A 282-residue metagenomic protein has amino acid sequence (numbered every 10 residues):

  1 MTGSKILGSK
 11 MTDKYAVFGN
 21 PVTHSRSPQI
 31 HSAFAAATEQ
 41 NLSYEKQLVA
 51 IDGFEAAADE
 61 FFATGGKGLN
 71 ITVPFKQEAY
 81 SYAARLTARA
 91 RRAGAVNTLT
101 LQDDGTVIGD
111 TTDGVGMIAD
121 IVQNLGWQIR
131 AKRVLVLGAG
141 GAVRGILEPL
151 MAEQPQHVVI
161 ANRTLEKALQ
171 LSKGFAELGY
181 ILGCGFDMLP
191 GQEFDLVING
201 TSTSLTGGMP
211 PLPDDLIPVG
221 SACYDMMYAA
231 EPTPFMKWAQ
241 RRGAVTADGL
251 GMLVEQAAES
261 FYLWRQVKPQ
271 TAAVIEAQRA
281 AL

Functional and structural regions predicted by a protein language model:
I6-L125, P232: Phosphate/diphosphate ligand-binding glycine-rich loop within oxidoreductases
G8-S9, I129-R130, A152-Q154, P213-S221: Short, conserved loop/helix-junction motifs that constitute active-site signature segments in enzyme catalytic cores
G19, T111-G114, I121, L125 (+2 more regions): Glycine-rich adenosine-cofactor-binding loop
V73-Y80, G141-A142, S202-L205, A229: Short glycine-rich anion-binding loops that position phosphate/pyrophosphate groups of nucleotides and phosphorylated
N97, Q102, Y224-T271: Rossmann-fold NAD(P)-binding glycine/threonine-rich loop
E153-F175: NAD(P)-binding Rossmann-fold cofactor-contacting core
E177-A247: Rossmann-like adenosine-cofactor binding region
T271-L282: A short, charged, Gly/Pro-tolerant segment at domain boundaries
